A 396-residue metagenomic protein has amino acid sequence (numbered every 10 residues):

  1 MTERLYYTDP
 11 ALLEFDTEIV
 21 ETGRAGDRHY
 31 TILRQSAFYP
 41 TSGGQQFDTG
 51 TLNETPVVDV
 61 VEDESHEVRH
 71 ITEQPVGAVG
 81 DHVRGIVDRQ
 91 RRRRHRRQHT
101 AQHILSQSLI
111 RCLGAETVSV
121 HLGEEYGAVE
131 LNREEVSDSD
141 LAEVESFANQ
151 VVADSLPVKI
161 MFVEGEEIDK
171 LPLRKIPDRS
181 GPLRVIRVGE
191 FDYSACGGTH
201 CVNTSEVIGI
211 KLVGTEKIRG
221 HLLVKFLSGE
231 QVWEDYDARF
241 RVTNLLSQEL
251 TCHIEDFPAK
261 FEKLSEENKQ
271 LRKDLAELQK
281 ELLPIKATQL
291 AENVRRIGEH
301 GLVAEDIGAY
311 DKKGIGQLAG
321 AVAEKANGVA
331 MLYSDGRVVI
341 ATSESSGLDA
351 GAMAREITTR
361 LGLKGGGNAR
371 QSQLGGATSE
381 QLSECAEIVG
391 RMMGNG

Functional and structural regions predicted by a protein language model:
M1-D81: Conserved nucleotide-binding/hydrolysis modules and their immediate coupling elements across P-loop/ASCE NTPase motors
H29-T31, S65-P75, G127-N132, V338-I340 (+1 more regions): A generic structural motif
S36-L52, G77-V129, R370: Active/ligand-binding-proximal structured segments within catalytic/core domains that scaffold catalytic residues
G43, H103-L105, V129, G198 (+3 more regions): Divalent metal-coordination and catalytic microenvironments
R91, R111-G220: Functional cores that coordinate and move charged inorganic groups
A195-V207, G301-G396: Glycine-rich, acidic loop segments that terminate in or are immediately followed by a histidine
C201, V213-K260: A conserved active-site cap/scaffold subdomain adjacent to cofactor or substrate pockets
N244-G336, A341: Hydrophobic helix-and-loop "lid/oligomerization" segment in the mid-to-C-terminal part of catalytic domains
